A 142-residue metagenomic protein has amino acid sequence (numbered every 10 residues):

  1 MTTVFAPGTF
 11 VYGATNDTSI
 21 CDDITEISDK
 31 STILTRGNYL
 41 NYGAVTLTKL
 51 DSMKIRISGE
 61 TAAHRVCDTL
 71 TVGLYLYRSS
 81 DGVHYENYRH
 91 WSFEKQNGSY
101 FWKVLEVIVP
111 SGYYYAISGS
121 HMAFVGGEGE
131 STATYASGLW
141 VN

Functional and structural regions predicted by a protein language model:
M1-A6: Bacterial N-terminal signal peptides
G8-N142: Mature extracytoplasmic or otherwise solvent-exposed domains
